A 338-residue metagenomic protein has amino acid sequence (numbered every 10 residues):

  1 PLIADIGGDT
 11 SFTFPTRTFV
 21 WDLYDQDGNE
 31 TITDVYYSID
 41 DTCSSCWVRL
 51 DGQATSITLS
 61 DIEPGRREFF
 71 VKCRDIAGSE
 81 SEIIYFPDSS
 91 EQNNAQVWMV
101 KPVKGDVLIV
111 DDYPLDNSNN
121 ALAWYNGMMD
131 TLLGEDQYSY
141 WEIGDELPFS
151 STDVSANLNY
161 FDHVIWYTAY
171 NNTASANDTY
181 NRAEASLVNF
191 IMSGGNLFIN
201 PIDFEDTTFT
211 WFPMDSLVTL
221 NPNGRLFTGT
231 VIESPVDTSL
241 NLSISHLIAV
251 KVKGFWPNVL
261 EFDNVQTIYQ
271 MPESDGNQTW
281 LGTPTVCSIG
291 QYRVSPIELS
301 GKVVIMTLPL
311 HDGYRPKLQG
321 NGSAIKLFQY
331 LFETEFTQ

Functional and structural regions predicted by a protein language model:
P1-P102: Low-complexity, disordered linker/stalk regions enriched in Pro/Thr/Ser/Gly
T10, T42, S89, T131 (+3 more regions): Coil residues (strongly favoring Ser/Thr
E63, V100-K104, A156-Y160, F190-S193 (+2 more regions): Extracellular/periplasmic catalytic domains that process cell-envelope and extracellular macromolecules
P102-K104, V218, G276-Q338: Extracellular ligand-binding/catalytic regions of CAZymes and related secreted enzymes and adhesion modules
G105-L115: Short beta-strand segments enriched in small/hydrophobic residues
V110-D112, N200, M306: Short hydrophobic segments within beta-strands
N117-S216: Helical hinge/lid and interdomain linker segments adjacent to catalytic or ligand-binding clefts that mediate domain
Y170-E273, S323, L327: A glycine-rich, often tryptophan-bearing local segment used as a flexible ligand/cofactor-contacting loop or short
